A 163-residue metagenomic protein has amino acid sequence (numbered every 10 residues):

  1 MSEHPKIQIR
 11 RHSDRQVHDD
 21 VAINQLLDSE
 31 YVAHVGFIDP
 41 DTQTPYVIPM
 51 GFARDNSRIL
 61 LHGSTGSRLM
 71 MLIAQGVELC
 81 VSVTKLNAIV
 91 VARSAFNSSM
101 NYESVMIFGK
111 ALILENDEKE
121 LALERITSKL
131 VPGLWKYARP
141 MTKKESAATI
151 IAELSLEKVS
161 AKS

Functional and structural regions predicted by a protein language model:
M1-D14, L86-S163: Charged, gly/pro-rich active-site loop segments
E3-N56, L60: An N-terminal domain-cap segment
Q25, M71-I73, T142-S146: A general structural signal for short secondary-structure junctions and capping/turn motifs
D28, A74-L79, E124-P132: Short, intrinsically disordered, mixed-charge
Y31, I48, D55-S57, Q75-L79 (+2 more regions): A generic structural signal for short beta-strands and their flanking turns/coil linkers
P45, S57-G63, E120-A122, S160-S163: Short, well-ordered strand-loop elements centered on a beta-strand within folded domains, enriched for acidic residues
M50-I89: A short mixed-secondary-structure module that forms the rim of ligand-binding clefts
